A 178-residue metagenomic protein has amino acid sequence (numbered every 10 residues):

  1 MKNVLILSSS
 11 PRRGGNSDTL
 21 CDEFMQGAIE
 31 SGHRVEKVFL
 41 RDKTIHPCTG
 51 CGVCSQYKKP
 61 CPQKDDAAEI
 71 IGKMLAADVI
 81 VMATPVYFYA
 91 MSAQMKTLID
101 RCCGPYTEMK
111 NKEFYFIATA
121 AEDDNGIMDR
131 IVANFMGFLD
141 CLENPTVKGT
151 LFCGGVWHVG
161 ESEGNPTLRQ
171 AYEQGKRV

Functional and structural regions predicted by a protein language model:
M1-A83, Y89-P105, G160-V178: N-terminal beta1-alpha1-beta2 submodule of the flavodoxin-like/Rossmannoid cofactor-binding fold
F39, L151-F152: Residue-level recognition of beta-strand->loop/alpha-helix junctions
Y57, C153-V156: Intrinsically disordered, low-complexity segments used for protein-protein interactions
A83, A118, F152: Glycine-rich anion-binding loop/nest that anchors nucleotide
V86-F88, A121-E122: Short glycine-rich anion-binding loops that position phosphate/pyrophosphate groups of nucleotides and phosphorylated
Q94, Y106-G149: Short, glycine-/small-residue-rich phosphate/pyrophosphate-handling segment
T119, G155-E161: A short acidic, helix-capping loop that chelates divalent metal ions and anchors anionic groups
